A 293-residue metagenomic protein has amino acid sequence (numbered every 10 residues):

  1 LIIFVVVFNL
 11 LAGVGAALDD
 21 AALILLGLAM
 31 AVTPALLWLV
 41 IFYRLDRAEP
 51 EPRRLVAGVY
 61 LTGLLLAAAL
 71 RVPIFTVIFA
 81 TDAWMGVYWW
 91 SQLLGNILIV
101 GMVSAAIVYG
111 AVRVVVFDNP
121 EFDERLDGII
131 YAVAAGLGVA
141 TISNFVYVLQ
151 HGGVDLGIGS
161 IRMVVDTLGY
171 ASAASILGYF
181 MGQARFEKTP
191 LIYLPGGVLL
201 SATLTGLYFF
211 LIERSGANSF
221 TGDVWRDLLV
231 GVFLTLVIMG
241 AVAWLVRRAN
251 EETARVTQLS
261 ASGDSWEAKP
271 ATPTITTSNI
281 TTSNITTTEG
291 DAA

Functional and structural regions predicted by a protein language model:
L1-A293: Hydrophobic alpha-helical segments at protein termini of multi-pass membrane proteins
